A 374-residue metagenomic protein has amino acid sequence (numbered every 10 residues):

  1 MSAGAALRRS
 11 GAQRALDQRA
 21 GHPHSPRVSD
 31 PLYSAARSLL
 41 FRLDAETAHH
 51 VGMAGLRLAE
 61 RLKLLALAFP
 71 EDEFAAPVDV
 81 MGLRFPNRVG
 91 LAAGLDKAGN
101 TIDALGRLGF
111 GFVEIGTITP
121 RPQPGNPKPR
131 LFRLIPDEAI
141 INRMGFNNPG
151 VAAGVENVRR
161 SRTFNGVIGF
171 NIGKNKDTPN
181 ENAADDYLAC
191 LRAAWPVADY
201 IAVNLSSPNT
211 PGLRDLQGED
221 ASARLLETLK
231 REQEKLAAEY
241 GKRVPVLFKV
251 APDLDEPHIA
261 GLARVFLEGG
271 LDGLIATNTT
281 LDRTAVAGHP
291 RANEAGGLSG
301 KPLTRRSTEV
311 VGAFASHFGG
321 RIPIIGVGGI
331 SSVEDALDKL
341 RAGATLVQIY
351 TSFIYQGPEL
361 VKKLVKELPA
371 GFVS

Functional and structural regions predicted by a protein language model:
V28-D79, N142-N147, V151-A152: An N-cap/entry alpha-helix motif that binds or orients negatively charged groups
A59, L64-D72, P208-A221, R264-G320 (+1 more regions): Glycine/Thr-rich beta-alpha phosphate-binding loop at enzyme active sites
L83-G90, F164-F170, L236-L254, H317-G326: Short beta-strand/loop segments at the ligand-binding rim of alpha/beta enzyme cores
N100-L105, L254-E268, G320, I330-V347: Catalytic cores of alpha/beta
E114-Q123, L205-S207, G273-L281, A336-K363: Glycine-rich phosphate-binding active-site loops on the catalytic face of alpha/beta enzymes
G116-G166: A gly/proline- and charged-residue-enriched helix-loop-helix capping module
Q123-E138, A285-G296, S352-S374: C-terminal helical cap(s) of enzyme catalytic domains, especially alpha/beta-barrels
N175-L188, D215-A221, L247-E268: Active-site glycine- and acidic-residue-rich loops that bind and position anionic ligands or nucleotide-like cofactors
